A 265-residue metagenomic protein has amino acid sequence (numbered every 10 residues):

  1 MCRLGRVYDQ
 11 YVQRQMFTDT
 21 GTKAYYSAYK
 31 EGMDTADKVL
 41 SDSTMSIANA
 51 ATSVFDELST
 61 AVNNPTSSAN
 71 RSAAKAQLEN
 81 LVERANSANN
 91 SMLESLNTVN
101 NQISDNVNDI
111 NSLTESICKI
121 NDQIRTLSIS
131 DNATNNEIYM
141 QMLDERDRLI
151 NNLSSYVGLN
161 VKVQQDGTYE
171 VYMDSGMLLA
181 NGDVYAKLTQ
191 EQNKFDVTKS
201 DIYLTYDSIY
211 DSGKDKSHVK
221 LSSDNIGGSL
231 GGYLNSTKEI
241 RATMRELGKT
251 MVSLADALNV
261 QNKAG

Functional and structural regions predicted by a protein language model:
M1-G265: Structural signature of extracellular appendage/secretion-system components
